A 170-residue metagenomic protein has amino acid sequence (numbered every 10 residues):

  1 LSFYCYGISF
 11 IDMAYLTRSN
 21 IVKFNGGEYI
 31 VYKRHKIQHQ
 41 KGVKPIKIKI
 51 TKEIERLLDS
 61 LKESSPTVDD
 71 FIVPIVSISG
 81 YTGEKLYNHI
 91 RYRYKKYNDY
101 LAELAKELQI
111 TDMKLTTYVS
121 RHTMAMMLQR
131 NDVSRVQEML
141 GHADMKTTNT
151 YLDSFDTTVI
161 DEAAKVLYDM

Functional and structural regions predicted by a protein language model:
L1-I8, K47-K52, D59, P66: C-terminal amphipathic alpha-helical segment
Y4-D12, R121-A143, T150: C-terminal catalytic core of tyrosine-transesterase DNA break-rejoin enzymes
Y6-I11, N20-K23, Q38-K41, G80-Y81 (+2 more regions): Flexible loop/turn segments at secondary-structure boundaries
Y15-S60: Conserved tyrosine-mediated DNA breakage-rejoining catalytic core shared by Y-recombinases
R34-Q38, S79, V133, L140-K165: Catalytic-site neighborhood detector that most strongly recognizes the C-terminal catalytic loop/helix of tyrosine
H35-K49, E84-R93, D112-V119: Short, contiguous acidic/charged loop-to-helix segments that flank catalytic cores in large enzymes
R56-D99: Major-groove DNA-contacting interfaces characterized by cationic-aromatic clusters
V68, H89, K95-E138: Short, basic (Lys/Arg/His-rich) helix/loop patches that form interaction surfaces in the mid-to-C-terminal regions
